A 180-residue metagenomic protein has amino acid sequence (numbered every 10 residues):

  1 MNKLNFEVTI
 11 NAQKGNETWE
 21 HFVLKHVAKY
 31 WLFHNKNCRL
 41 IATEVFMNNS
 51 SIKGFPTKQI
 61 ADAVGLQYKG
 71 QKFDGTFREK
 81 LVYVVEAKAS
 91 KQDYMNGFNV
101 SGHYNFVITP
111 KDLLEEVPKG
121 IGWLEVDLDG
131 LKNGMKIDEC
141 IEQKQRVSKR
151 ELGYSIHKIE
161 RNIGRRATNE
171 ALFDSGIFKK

Functional and structural regions predicted by a protein language model:
N2-E20, L24-I41, S50-G54, V117-K180: Non-catalytic C-terminal interaction segments of nucleic acid-processing enzymes
A28, A63-D93: Conserved catalytic cores of phosphodiester-cleaving nucleases, focusing on short active-site segments
Y30-H34, Q71, M95-N99: Short, basic/hydrophobic alpha-helical segments
V45, Q67, K88, T109-K111 (+1 more regions): Residues at the C-termini of beta-strands that transition into short coil/loop
P56-K58, F77-R78: Short glycine/proline-enriched turns and hinge-like loops at secondary-structure junctions
Q59-A61, I121: Change "...and in nucleic-acid phosphodiester-cleaving endonucleases..." to "...and in nucleic-acid processing enzymes
V85, F106-I108, G122-L124: Hydrophobic/aromatic beta-strand patches that form the interior of the parallel beta-sheet core in alpha/beta enzyme
K88-V117: Short, charged, amphipathic alpha-helix that recurs within catalytic cores of restriction-modification and other
